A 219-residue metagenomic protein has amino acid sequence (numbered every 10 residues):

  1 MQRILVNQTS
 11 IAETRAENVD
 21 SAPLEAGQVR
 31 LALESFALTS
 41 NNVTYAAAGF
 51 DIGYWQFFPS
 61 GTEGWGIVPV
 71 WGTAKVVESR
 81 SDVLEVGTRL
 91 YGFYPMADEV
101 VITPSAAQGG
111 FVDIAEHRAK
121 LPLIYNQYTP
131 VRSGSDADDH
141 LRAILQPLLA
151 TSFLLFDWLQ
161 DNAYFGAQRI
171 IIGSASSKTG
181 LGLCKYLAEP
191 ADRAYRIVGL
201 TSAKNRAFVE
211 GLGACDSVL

Functional and structural regions predicted by a protein language model:
Q2, V6-S10, G72: General structural concept
Q8-S35, S40: A short N-terminal beta-strand-loop micro-motif at the entrance of redox/enzyme domains
A12-A16, L84-R89, Q108-E116, I197: Short, well-ordered strand-loop elements centered on a beta-strand within folded domains, enriched for acidic residues
L24-A37, F50-V101, A106: Glycine-rich beta-strand-centered segment in the early N-terminal region that forms part of a ligand/cofactor-binding
N41-A47: Cytochrome P450 core scaffold surrounding the K-helix E-X-X-R motif and the conserved "meander" helix-loop region
A47-F50, A214: Short secondary-structure boundary/capping segments
R89-R169: NAD(P)H dinucleotide-binding glycine-rich loop of Rossmann-like/cofactor-binding domains, especially the beta1-alpha1
A137-L219: Mid-domain Rossmann-like dinucleotide-binding core that forms the NAD(H)/NADP(H) cofactor-binding site
